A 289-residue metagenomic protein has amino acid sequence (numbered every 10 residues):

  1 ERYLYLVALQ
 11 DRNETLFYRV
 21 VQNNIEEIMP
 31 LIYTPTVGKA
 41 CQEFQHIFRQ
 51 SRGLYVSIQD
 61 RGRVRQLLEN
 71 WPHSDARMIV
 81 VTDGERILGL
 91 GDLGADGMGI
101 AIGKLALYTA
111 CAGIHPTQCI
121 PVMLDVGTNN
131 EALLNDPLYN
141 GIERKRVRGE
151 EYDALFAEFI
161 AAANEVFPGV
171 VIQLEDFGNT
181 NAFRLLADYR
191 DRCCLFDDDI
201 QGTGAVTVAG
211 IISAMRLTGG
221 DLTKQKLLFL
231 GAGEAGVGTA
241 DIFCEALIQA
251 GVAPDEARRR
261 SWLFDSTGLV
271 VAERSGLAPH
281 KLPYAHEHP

Functional and structural regions predicted by a protein language model:
E1-L195: N-terminal ligand-binding/catalytic initiation module
R192-C193, D197-P289: Glycine-rich phosphate/diphosphate-binding loop of Rossmann-like nucleotide-binding domains
